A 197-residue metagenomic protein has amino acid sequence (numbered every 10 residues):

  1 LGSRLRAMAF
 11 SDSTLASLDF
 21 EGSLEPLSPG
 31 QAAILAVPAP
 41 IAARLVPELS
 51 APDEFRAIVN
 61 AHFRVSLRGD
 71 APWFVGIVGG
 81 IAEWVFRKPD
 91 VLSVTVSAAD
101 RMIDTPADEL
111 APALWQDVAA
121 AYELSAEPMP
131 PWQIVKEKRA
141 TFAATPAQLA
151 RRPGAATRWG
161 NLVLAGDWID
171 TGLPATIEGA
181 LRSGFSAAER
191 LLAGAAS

Functional and structural regions predicted by a protein language model:
L1, I34, A61, V163-A165: Hydrophobic/aromatic beta-strand patches that form the interior of the parallel beta-sheet core in alpha/beta enzyme
R4: Conserved acidic residues
A7-Q133, R152-A156: Mid-domain catalytic core of redox enzymes that form a hydrophobic substrate pocket/lid adjacent to a catalytic redox
R44-V46, A144, P174-A175: Short glycine-/acidic-enriched loop or helix-start segments at secondary-structure transitions that form or flank
V75, A165, E178: Short glycine-rich loop/turn motifs that provide flexible caps or phosphate-binding loops at active sites
E83-K88, E137-L164, W168-T171: FAD-binding beta-loop-beta segment adjacent to the flavin cofactor pocket
W168-A195: A conserved FAD-binding loop/helix module that cradles the flavin
